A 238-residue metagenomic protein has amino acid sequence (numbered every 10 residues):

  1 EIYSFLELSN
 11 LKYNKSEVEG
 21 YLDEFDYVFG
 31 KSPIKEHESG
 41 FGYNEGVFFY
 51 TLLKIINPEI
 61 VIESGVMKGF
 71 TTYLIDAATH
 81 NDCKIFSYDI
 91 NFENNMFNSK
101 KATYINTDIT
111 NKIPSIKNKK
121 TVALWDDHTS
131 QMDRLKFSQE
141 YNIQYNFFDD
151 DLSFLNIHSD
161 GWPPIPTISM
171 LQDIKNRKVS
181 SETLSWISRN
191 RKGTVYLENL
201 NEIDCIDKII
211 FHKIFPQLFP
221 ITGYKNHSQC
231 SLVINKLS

Functional and structural regions predicted by a protein language model:
E1-A123, T129-S238: A short alpha-helical cap/connector motif
